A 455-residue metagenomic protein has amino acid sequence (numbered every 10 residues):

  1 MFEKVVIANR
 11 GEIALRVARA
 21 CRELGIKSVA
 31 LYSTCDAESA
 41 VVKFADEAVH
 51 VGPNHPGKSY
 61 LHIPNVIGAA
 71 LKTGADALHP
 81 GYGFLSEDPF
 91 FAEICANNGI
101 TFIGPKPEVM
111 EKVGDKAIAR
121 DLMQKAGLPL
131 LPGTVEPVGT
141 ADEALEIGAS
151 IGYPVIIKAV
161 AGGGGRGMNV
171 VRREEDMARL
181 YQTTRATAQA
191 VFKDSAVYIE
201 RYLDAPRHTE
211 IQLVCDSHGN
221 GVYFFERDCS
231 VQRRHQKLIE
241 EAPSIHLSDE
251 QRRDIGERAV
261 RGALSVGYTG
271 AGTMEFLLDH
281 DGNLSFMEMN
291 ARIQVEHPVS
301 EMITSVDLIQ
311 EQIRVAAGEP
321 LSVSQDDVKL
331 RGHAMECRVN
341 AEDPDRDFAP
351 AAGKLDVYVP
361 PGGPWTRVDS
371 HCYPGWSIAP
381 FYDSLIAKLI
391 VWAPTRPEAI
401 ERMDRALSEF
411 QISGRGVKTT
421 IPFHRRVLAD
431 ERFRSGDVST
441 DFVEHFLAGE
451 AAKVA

Functional and structural regions predicted by a protein language model:
M1, G164-G165: An N-terminal boundary/leader segment
M1-K125, V138-E146: ATP-binding N-terminal substructure of ATP-dependent carboxylate-amine bond-forming enzymes
V6-S28, A48, L71-T73, P89-F91 (+5 more regions): ATP-dependent carboxylate activation and anion-phosphoryl transfer catalytic cores that bind Mg-ATP to form
G57-K58, M110, G167, H297-V299: A generic structural signal for short coil/turn motifs at secondary-structure boundaries
G133-T134: Conserved beta3 strand of the protein kinase N-lobe
E146-I156: Acidic/histidine-enriched active-site and ligand-binding environments that engage anionic O-linkages
A159: N-terminal nucleotide-binding beta1-loop-alpha1 segment
